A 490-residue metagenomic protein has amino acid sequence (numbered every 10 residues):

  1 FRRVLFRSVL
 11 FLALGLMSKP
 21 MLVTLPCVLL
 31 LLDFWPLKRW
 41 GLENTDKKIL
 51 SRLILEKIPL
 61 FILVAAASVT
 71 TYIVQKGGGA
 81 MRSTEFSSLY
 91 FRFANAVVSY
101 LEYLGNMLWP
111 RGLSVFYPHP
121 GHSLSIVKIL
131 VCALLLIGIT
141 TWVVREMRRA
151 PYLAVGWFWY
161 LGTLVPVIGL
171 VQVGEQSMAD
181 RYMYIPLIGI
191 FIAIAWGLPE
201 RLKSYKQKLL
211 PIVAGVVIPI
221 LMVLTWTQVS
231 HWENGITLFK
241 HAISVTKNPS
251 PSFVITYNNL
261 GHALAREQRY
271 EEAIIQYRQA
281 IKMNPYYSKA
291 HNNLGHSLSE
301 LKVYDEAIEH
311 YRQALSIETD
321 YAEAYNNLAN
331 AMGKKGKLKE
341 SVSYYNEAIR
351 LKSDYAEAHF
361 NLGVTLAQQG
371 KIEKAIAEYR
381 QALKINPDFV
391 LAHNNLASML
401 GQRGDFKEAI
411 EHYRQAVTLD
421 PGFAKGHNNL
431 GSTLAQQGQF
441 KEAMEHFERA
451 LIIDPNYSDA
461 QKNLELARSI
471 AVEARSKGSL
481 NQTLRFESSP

Functional and structural regions predicted by a protein language model:
R2-H296, E300, E309, E318-E323 (+3 more regions): Polytopic membrane enzymes that build or remodel cell-surface glycoconjugates and lipids
S252-A265, K289-E300, E323-K334, Y345 (+4 more regions): Conserved alpha-helical positions within TPR/SEL1-like repeat arrays
Q436, M444, E448, I452-P490: Terminal, low-structured helical/coil segments at or just beyond the last alpha-helical repeat
